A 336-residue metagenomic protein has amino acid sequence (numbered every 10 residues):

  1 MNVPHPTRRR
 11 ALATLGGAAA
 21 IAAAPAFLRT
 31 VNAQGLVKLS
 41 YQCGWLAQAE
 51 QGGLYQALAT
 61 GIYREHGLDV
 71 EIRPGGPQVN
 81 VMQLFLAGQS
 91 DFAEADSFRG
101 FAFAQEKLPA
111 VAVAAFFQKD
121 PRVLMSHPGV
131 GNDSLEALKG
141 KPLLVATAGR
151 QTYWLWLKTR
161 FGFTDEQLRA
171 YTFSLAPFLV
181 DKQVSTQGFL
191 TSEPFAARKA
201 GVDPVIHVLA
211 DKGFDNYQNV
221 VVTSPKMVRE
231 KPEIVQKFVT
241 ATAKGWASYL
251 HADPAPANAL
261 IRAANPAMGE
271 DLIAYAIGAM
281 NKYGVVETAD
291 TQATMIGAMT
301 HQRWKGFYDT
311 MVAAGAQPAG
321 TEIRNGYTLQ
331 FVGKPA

Functional and structural regions predicted by a protein language model:
M1-P6: Secretory targeting signals
R10-T30: N-terminal export signals
Q34-G188, H207: Short, glycine-/small- and polar/acidic-enriched structural segments that line small-molecule recognition paths
A57-T60, H66, L84, G88 (+8 more regions): Structured segments of extracytoplasmic/periplasmic soluble domains in secreted or envelope-associated proteins
F98-R99, F173-A267: Pocket-lining segment of extracytoplasmic ligand-binding domains
F163-L168, N265-G278, Q317-N325: Short, surface-exposed acidic
R229-A314: Secondary-structure end/capping motifs
H301-A336: Conserved C-terminal helix/tail region of periplasmic/extracytoplasmic solute-binding proteins
